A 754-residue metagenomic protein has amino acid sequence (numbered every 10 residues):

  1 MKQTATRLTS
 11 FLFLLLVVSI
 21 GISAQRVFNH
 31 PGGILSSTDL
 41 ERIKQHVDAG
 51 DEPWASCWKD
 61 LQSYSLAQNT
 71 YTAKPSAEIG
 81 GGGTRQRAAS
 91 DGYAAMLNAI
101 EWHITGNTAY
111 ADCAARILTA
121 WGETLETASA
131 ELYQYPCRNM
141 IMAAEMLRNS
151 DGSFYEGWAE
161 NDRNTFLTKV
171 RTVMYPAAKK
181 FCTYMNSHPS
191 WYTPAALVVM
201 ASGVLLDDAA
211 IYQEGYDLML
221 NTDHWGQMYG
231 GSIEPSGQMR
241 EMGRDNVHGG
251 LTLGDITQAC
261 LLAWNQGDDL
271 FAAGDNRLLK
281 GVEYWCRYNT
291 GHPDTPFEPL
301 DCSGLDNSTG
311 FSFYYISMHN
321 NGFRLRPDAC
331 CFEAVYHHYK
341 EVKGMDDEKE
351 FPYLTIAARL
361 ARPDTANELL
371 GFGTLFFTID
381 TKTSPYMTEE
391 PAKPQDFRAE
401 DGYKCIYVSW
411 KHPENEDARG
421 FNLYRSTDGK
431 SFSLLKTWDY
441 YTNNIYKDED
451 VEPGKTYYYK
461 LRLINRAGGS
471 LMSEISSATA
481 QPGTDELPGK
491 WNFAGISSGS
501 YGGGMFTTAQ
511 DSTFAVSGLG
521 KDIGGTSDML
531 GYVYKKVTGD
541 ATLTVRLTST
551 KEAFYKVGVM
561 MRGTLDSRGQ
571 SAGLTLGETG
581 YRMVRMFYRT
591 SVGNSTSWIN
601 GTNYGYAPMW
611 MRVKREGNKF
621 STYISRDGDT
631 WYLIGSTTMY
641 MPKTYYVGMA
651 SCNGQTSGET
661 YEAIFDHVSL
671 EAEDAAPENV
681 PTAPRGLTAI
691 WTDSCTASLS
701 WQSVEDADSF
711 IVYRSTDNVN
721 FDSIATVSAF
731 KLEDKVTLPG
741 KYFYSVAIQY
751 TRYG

Functional and structural regions predicted by a protein language model:
A24-M185, L270-Y386: Extracellular glycan-targeting catalytic surfaces
I141-R240: Active-site lining segments of carbohydrate-active enzymes
P385-A418, P453, N465-T484, A676-D706 (+1 more regions): Pro/Thr/Ser/Gly-rich low-complexity, intrinsically disordered linker/stalk tracts
P413-G429, V704-F721: Solvent-exposed loop/turn segments flanking beta-strands in beta-repeat/beta-sandwich domains
K436-T442, S723-S728: Short beta-strand segments within Ig-like beta-sandwich modules, predominantly Fibronectin type-III
T442-K447, M609, S728-E733: Short S/T/G- and acidic-enriched coil/turn segments that sit immediately N-terminal to beta-strands in beta-sandwich
D448-G469, D734-Y753: Beta-strand-rich modules
Q481-E678: Extracellular glycan-recognition regions
